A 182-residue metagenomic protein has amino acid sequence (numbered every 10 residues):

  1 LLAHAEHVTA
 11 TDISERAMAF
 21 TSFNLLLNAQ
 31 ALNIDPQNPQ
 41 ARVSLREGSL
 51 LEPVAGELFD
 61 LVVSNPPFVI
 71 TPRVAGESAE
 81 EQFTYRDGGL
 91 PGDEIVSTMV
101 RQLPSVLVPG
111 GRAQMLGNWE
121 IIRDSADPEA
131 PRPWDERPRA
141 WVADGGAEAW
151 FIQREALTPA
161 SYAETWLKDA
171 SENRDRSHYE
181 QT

Functional and structural regions predicted by a protein language model:
L1-E6: Conserved SAM-binding loop of SAM-dependent methyltransferases across substrates and taxa, primarily the Class I
H7-D12: Conserved SAM-binding motif I beta-strand of class I
I13-S22, L27-Q181: S-adenosylmethionine
